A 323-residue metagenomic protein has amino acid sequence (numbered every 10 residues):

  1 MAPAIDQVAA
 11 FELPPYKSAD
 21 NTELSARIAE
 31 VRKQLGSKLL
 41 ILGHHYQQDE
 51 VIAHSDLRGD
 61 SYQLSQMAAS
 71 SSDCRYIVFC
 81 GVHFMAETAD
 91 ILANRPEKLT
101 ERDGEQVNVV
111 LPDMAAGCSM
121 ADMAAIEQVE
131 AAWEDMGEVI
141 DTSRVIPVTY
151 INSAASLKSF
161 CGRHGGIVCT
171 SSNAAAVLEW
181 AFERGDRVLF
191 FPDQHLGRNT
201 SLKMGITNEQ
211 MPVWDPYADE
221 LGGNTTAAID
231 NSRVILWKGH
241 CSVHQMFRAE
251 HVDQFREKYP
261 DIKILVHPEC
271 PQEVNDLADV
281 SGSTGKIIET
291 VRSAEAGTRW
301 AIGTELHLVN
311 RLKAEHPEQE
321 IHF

Functional and structural regions predicted by a protein language model:
M1-F323: The feature marks the mature, well-folded catalytic cores of soluble enzymes
